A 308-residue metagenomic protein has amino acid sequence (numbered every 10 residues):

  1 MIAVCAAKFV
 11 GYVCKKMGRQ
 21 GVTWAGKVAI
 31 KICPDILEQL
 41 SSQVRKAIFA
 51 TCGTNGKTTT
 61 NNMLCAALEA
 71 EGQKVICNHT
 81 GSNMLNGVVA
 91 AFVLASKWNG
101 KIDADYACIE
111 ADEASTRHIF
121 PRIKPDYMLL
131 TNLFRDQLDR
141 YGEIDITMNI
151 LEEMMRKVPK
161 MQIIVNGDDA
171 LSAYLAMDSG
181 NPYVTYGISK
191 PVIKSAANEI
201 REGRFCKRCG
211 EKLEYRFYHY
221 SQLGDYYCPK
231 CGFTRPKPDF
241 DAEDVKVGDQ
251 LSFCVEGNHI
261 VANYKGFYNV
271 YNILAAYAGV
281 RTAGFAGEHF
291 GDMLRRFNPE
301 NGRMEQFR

Functional and structural regions predicted by a protein language model:
I2-G187, S195-F205: Phosphate-binding loop of NTP-binding sites
V44-A47, E69-G72, C254-A262, F307-R308: Glycine/charged-rich beta-loop-alpha catalytic/anionic-binding loops adjacent to active sites
T58-A70, D241-G257: Acidic-glycine-rich active-site phosphate/pyrophosphate-binding loop
K74-H79, H259-F267: A short glycine/serine-rich beta->alpha loop
A90-L94, Y277-T282: Short glycine/serine- and small hydrophobic-enriched flexible loop segments
I188-S252, N263: Cys/His-rich short segments
N198-R204, Y264-A275, E300-M304: Short glycine/threonine-rich catalytic loop with a Thr-x-Gly-x-Asp
F233, D244-Q250, G279-R308: Gly/charged, well-structured mid-domain segments that form the phosphate/adenylate-handling core of ATP-dependent
